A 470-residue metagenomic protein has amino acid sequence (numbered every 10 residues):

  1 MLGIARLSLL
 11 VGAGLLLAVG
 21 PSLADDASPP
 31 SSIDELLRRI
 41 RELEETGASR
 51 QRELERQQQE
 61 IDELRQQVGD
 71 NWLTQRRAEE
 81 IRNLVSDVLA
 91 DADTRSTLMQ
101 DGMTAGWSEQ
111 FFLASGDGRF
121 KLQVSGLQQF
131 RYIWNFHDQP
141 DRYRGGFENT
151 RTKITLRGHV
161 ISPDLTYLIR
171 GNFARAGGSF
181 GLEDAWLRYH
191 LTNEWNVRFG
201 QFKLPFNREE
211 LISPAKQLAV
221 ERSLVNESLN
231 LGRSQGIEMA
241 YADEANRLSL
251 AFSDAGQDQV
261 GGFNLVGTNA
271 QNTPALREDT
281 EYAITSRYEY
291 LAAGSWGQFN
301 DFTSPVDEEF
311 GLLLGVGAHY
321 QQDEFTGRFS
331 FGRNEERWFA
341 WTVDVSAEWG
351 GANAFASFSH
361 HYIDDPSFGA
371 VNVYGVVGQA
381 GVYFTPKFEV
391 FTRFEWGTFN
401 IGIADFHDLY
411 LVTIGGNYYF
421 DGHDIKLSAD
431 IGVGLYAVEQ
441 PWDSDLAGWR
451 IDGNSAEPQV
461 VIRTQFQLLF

Functional and structural regions predicted by a protein language model:
M1-L9: Bacterial N-terminal signal peptides that target proteins for export
S8-A18: Bacterial N-terminal signal peptides
S22-L127, F263, R287-Y290, W296-F299 (+2 more regions): N-terminal periplasmic/intermembrane-space "pro-region" immediately following the signal or transit peptide
D91, V266-G267, F299, D445-I451: Intrinsically disordered, low-complexity Ser/Thr- and acidic-rich flexible linkers and loops, especially at boundaries
T104, S108-D258, E278-S295, F302-L313 (+5 more regions): Outer membrane beta-barrel
P140, W186-R188, E210, D307-F470: Outer-membrane beta-barrel pore domains
G256-A275: Active-site-proximal beta-alpha loop/turn segments in soluble metabolic enzymes
P274-D279, N334-W338: Interfacial loop-to-helix transition and helix-capping segments at the boundaries of transmembrane helices
